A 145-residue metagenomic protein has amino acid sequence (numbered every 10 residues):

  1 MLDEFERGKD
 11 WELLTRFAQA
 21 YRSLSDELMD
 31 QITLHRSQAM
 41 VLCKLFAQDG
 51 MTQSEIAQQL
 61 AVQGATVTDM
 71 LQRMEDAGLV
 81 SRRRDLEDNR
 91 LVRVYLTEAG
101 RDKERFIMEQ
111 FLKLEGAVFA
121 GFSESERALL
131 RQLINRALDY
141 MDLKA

Functional and structural regions predicted by a protein language model:
M1-E4, E124-A145: C-terminal regulatory/oligomerization modules of transcriptional regulators
M1-I32: N-terminal leader segment of winged-helix/HTH proteins
L13, L24, M40-C43, D102 (+1 more regions): Pre-recognition alpha-helix immediately N-terminal to the DNA-recognition helix within helix-turn-helix or winged-helix
T15-A18, C43-A47, M108, N135: Short, locally clustered residues in the helix-turn-helix/winged-helix DNA-binding domain
R22, Q72-N135: Charged, amphipathic alpha-helical coiled-coil/dimerization segments
S23-T66: N-terminal helix-turn-helix DNA-binding core of bacterial DNA-binding proteins
